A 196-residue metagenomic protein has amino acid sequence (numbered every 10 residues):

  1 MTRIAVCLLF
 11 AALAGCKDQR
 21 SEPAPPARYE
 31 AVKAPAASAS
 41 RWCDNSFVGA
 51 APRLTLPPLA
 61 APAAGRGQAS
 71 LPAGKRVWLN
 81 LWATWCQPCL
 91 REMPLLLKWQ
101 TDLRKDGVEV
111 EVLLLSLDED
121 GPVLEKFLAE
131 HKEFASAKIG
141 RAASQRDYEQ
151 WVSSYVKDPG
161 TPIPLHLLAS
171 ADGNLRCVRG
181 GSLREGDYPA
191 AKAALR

Functional and structural regions predicted by a protein language model:
T2-L59, C177, R196: N-terminal targeting signals for export/organelle localization
S46-V77, T101-D102: A short beta-strand-turn-helix
K75-V77, W82-W85, P162: Short pre-active-site segment immediately N-terminal to redox-active cysteine/selenocysteine motifs in thiol-based
L81-K98: Conserved redox-active cysteine motifs that mediate thiol-disulfide chemistry, especially di-cysteine Cys-X(1-2)-Cys
A83-P88, L117-P122, S144-R146, N174 (+1 more regions): Solvent-exposed loop/turn segments at secondary-structure junctions within structured extracellular/periplasmic domains
V108-V123, A135-R146: Thiol-based oxidoreductase modules, predominantly thioredoxin-like and allied folds used for disulfide exchange
L128-I163: Short, internal strand/loop/helix patches that form the active-site neighborhood or redox-interaction surface
T161-R196: Thiol-/selenol-based redox modules, centered on thioredoxin-like and closely related oxidoreductase domains
